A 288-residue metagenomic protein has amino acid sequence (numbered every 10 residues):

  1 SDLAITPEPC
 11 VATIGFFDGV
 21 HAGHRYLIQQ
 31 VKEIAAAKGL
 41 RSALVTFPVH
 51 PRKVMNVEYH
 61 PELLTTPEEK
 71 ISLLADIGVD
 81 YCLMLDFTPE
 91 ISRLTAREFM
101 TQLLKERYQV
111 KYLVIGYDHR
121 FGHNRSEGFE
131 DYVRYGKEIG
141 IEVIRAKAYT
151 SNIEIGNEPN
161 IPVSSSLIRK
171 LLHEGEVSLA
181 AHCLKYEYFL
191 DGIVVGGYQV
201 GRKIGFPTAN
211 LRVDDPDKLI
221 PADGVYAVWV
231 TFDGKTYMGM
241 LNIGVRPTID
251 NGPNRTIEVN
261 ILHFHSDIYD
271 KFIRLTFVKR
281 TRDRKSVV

Functional and structural regions predicted by a protein language model:
S1-D2, L83: Short acidic-hydrophobic, aromatic-tinged amphipathic segments that line or gate anion-handling sites
A4-T66: N-terminal catalytic cores of NTP/NDP-binding nucleotidyl/phosphoryl-transfer enzymes
H21, L74, L113, A180 (+1 more regions): Residue-level signal for inorganic ion chemistry
E62-K70, L94-M100: Glycine-rich, highly charged phosphate/nucleotide-binding loops
E69-L83: A glycine-rich helix N-cap at a beta->alpha junction
R93-P207, R282-K285: Classical nucleotidyltransferase
G197-V288: Phosphate/ribose-recognition catalytic cores of enzymes acting on nucleotide-derived substrates
